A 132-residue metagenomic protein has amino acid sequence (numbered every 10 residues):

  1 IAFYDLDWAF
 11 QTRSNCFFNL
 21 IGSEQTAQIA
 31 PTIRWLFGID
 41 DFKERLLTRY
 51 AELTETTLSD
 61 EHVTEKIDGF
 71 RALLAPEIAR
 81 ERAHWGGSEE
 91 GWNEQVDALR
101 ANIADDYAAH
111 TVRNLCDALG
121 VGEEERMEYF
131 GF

Functional and structural regions predicted by a protein language model:
I1-F132: Middle-to-C-terminal accessory/interaction subdomains
